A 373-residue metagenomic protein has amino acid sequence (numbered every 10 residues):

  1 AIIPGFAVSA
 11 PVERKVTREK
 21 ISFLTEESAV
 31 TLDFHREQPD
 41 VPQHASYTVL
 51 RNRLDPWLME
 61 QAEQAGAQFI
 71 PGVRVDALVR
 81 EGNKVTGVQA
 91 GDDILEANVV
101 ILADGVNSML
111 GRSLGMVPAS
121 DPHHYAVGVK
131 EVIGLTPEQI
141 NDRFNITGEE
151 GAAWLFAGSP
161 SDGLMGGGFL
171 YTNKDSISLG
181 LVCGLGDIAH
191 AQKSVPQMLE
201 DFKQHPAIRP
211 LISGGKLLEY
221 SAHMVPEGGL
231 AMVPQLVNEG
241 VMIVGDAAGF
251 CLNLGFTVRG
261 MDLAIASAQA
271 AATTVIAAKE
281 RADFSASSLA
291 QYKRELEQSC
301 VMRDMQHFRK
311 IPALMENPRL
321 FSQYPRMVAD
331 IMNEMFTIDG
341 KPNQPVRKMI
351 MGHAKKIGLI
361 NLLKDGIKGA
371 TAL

Functional and structural regions predicted by a protein language model:
A1-S28, R303: N-terminal FAD cofactor-binding segment of flavoenzymes
A7-V8, R143-N145, S213-G215, M305-P312: Short coil/turn segments at secondary-structure boundaries
V30-R51, V182-L185: Helix-loop-beta segment of a Rossmann-like dinucleotide-binding subdomain
Q43, Y47, R51, V85 (+2 more regions): Alpha-helix N-cap/helix-initiation motif
N52, P56-S213, F250: Predominantly flavin-linked oxidoreductase catalytic cores and closely associated redox partners
G158-M165, K174, D187-Q269, D283-R294 (+1 more regions): FAD/FMN-dependent oxidoreductases across multiple families
C251, A270-S322: Active-site-proximal substrate-binding core of FAD-dependent oxidoreductases
L314-L373: C-terminal auxiliary extensions adjacent to catalytic cores
